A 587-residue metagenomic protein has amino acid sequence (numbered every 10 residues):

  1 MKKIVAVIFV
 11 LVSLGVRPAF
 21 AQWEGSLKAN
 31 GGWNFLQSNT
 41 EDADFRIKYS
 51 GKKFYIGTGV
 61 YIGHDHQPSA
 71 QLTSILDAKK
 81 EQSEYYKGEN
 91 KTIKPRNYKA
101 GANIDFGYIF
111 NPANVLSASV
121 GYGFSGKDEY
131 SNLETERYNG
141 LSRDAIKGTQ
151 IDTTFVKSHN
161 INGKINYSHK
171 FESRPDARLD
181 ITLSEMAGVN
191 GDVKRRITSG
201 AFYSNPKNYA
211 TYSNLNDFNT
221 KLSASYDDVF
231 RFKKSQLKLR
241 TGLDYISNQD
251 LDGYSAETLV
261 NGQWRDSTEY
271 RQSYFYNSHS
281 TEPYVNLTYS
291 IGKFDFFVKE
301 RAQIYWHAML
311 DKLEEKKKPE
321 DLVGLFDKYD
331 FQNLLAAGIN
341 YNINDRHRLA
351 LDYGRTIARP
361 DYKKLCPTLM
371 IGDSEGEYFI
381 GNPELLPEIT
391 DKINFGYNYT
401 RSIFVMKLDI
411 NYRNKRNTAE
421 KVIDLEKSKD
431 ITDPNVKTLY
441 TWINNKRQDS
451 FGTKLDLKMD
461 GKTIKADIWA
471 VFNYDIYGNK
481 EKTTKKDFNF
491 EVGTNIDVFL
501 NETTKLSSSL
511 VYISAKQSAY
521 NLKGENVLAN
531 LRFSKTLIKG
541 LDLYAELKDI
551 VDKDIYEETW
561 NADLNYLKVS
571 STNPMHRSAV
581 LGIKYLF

Functional and structural regions predicted by a protein language model:
K3-I8, V12-L14, P18-E136, Q150-V189 (+15 more regions): Membrane-proximal, glycine/serine-rich, low-complexity loop/turn segments characteristic of large bacterial
N30-G32, K87-T92, I146-T153, N205-S213 (+8 more regions): Extracellular loop and loop/strand-boundary signature of outer-membrane beta-barrel proteins
F35-Q37, K94-R96, T153-H159, Y212-F218 (+8 more regions): Replace "Gram-negative outer membrane beta-barrel proteins" with "bacterial and organellar outer membrane beta-barrel
S69-S83, E129-D144, N190-G200, L251-V260 (+8 more regions): Outer-membrane beta-barrel translocator domains and adjoining extracellular loop/strand segments of Gram-negative
S125, Y130-I151, R178-N214, K238-E269: Surface-exposed, low-complexity loop segments enriched in small/polar and acidic residues
N219-L222, I380-N382, L386, K392 (+3 more regions): Outer membrane beta-barrel strand-and-loop segments of large Gram-negative receptors, especially TonB-dependent
L239, L243-N344: Signature of Gram-negative outer-membrane beta-barrel scaffolds
I443-K454, K458, K465-V527: C-terminal extracellular loops and terminal segments of Gram-negative outer membrane beta-barrel proteins
